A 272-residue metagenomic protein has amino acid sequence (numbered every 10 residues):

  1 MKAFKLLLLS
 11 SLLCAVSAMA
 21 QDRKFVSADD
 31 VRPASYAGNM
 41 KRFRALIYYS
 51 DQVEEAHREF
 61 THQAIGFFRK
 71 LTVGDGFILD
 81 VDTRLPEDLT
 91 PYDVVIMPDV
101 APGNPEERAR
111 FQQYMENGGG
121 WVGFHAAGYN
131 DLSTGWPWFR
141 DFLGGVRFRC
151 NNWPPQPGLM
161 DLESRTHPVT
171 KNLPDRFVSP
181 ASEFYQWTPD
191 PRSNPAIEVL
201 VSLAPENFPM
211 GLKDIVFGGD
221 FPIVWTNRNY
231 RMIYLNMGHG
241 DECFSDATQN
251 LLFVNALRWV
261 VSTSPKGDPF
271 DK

Functional and structural regions predicted by a protein language model:
M1-K5: Positively charged n-region of N-terminal signal peptides that target proteins for export
L7-A15: Bacterial N-terminal signal peptides
V16-A20: Sec/Tat signal peptide C-region and signal peptidase I cleavage site
Q21-R42, F67-K70, E206-I223, N227-K272: Extracellular ligand-binding/catalytic regions of CAZymes and related secreted enzymes and adhesion modules
K24-D30, Y36, N152-N229, I233-Y234: Catalytic beta-strand/loop cores that center a nucleophilic Ser/Cys/Thr and support acyl-enzyme chemistry
L46-D131: Helical hinge/lid and interdomain linker segments adjacent to catalytic or ligand-binding clefts that mediate domain
Q52-V53, P86, P102, G128-Y129 (+3 more regions): Short, solvent-exposed loop/turn segments at secondary-structure junctions
A101-D175: A glycine-rich, often tryptophan-bearing local segment used as a flexible ligand/cofactor-contacting loop or short
